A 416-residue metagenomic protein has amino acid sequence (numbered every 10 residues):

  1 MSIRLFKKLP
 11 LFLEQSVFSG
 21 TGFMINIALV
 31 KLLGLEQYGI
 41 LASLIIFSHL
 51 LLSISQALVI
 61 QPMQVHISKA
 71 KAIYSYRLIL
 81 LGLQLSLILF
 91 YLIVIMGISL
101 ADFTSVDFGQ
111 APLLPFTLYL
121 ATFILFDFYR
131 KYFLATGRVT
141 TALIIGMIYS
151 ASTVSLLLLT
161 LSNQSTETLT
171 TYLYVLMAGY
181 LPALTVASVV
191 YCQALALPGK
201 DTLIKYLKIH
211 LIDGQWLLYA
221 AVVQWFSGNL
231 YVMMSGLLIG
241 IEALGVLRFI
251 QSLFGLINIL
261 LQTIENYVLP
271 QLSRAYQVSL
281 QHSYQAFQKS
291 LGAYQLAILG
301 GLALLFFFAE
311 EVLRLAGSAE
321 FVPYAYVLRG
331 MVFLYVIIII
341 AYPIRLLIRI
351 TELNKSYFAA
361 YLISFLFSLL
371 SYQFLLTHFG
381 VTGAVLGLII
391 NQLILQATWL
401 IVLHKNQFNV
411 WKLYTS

Functional and structural regions predicted by a protein language model:
M1-R4, L114, T140, T166-L176 (+3 more regions): Interhelical loop/hinge segments that connect adjacent transmembrane helices in multipass membrane
I3-A57, Q215-E242, S364, L369-L370 (+2 more regions): Signature of the first transmembrane helix
K7-F18, L44, H49-A101, L280-L302: Membrane-water interface segments that mark the loop-to-transmembrane alpha-helix transition
K7-G22, I148-Y149, Y172-Y191, L203-P270 (+3 more regions): Transmembrane helical elements of multi-pass membrane transporters/channels
S53-K71, F254-S279, L347-I350: Helix-loop junctions and terminal segments of transmembrane helices in multi-pass membrane transport/translocation
H66-K71, T122-I145, F333-L362: Membrane-interface junctions at transmembrane-helix termini in multi-pass inner-membrane proteins
L100-F116, F307-V336: Interfacial segments at transmembrane-helix termini and the short loops linking adjacent helices
L114, L143-L195, I363-F367, V381-K405: Hydrophobic alpha-helical transmembrane segments
